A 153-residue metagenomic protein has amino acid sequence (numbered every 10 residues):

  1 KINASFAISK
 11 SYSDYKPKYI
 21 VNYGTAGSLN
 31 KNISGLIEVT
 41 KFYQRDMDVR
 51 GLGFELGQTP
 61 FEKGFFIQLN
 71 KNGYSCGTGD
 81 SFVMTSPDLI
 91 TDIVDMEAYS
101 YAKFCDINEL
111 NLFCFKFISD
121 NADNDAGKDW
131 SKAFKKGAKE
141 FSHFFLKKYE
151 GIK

Functional and structural regions predicted by a protein language model:
K1-K153: Glycine-rich phosphate- or other oxyanion-binding loops that anchor nucleotides, phosphorylated ligands
